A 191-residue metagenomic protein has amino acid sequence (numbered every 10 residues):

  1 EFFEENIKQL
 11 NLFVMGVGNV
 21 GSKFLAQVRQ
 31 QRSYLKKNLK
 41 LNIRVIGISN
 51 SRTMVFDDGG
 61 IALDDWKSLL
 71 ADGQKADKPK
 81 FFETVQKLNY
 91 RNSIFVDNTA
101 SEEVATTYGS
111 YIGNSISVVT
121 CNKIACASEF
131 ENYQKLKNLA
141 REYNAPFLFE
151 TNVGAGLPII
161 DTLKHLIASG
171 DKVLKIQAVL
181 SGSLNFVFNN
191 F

Functional and structural regions predicted by a protein language model:
E4-G113: N-terminal glycine-/serine-/threonine-rich beta1-alpha1-beta2 phosphate-ribose binding loop of Rossmann-like
K23-Q27, F56-L63, F130-Y133, P158-K164 (+1 more regions): Short acidic, glycine/serine/threonine-rich loops at helix termini
L41, R91, Y143-F147, D171: A short helix-to-beta-strand connector/capping loop
S49-M54, V153-A155, V179-N185: Glycine-rich beta-alpha junction loops
I94-D97, V118-C121, F147-T151, K175-A178: General beta-strand structural signal in soluble alpha/beta enzymes
S101-G113, K123-L166: Rossmann-fold NAD(P)-binding glycine/threonine-rich loop
N114-V118, G182: Glycine-enriched alpha-helix->loop->beta-strand junction motifs that scaffold or abut catalytic
T162-F191: Conserved anion/nucleotide-ligand pocket segment
